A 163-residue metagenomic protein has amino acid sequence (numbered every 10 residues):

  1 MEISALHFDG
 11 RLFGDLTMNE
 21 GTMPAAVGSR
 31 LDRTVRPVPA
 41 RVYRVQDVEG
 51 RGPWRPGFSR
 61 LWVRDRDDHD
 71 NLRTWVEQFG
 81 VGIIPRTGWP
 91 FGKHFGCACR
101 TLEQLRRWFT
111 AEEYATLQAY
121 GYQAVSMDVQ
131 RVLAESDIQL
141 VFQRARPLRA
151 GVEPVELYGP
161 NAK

Functional and structural regions predicted by a protein language model:
M1-G92, T116, D128-L133: ADP-ribose/NAD+-binding catalytic cleft of ART/PARP-like enzymes
S4-H7, A98-R100, M127, K163: Generic low-polarity alpha-helical segments
G14, F79-G80, T110, G121 (+3 more regions): Short, flexible coil/linker elements and helix-boundary hinge sites characteristic of intrinsically disordered
P24, G80, L105-A111: Short amphipathic alpha-helical surface micro-motifs
T87-F109: Extended catalytic/binding region for NAD+/ADP-ribose chemistry, centered on the ART fold
L105, A111, L133-E135, P154: A generic structural micro-environment signature that highlights single residues at secondary-structure boundaries
Y114-A145: Charge-dense polyanion-binding interfaces
I138-K163: Active-site-proximal loop/hinge segments that shape catalytic or ion-binding/gating pockets
